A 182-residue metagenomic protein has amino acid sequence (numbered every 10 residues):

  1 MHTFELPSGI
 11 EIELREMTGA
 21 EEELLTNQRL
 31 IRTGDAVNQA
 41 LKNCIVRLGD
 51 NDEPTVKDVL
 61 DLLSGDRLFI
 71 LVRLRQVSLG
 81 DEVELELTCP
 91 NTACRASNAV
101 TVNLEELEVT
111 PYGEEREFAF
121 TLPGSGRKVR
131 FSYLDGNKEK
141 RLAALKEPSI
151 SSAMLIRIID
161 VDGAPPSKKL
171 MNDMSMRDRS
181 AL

Functional and structural regions predicted by a protein language model:
M1-L182: Short, surface-exposed, charged amphipathic helix/loop patches that serve as local interaction elements
